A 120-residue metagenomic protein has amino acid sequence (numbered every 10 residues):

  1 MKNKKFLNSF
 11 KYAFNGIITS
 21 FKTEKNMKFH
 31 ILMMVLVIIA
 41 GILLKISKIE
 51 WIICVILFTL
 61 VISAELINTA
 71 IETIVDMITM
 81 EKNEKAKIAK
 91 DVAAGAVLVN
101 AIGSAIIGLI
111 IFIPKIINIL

Functional and structural regions predicted by a protein language model:
M1-K2, N83, A89, S104: A contiguous, well-structured "functional interface" segment within a domain
K2-N15, T19-A70, I78, A96-L120: Hydrophobic alpha-helical transmembrane segments
M80-A96: Juxtamembrane helix-capping/reentrant segments at transmembrane boundaries
